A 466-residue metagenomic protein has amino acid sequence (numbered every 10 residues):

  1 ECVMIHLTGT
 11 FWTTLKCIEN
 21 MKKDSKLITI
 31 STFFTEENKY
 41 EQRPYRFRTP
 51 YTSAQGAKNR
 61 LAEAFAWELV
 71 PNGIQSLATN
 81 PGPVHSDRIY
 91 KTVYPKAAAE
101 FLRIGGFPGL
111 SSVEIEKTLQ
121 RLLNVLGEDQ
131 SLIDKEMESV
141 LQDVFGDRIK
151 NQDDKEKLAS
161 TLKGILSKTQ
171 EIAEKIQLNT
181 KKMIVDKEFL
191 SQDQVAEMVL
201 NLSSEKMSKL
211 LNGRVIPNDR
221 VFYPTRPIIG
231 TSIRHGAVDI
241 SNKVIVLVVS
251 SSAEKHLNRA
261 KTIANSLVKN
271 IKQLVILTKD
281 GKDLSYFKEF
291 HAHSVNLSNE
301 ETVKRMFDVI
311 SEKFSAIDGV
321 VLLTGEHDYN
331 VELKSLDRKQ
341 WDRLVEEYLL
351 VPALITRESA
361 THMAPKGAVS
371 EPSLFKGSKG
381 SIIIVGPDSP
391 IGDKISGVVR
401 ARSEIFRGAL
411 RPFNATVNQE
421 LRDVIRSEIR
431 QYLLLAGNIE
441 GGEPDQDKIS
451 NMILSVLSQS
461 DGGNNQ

Functional and structural regions predicted by a protein language model:
E1, T35-F47, Y90, F107-S111 (+6 more regions): Conserved mid-core segment of classical short-chain dehydrogenase/reductases
T14-L15, E63, T356-R357: A short, exposed helix-loop element centered on a Lys and neighboring polar residues
K26-A57, A62-P71, G82-H85, K91 (+5 more regions): Catalytic loop of short-chain dehydrogenase/reductase
V70, Q75, M207-G213, E428-R430 (+1 more regions): Short, small/polar-rich loop/turn modules that mediate ligand/substrate recognition or access, typified
V84-M183, R422-I453, L457: A glycine/serine/threonine-rich, flexible loop-to-helix segment that serves as the NAD(P) cofactor-binding "lid"
H235-Q273: Canonical Rossmann dinucleotide-binding motif of NAD(H)/NADP(H)-dependent dehydrogenases/reductases, specifically
F287-E301: Rossmann-fold cofactor-recognition segment
